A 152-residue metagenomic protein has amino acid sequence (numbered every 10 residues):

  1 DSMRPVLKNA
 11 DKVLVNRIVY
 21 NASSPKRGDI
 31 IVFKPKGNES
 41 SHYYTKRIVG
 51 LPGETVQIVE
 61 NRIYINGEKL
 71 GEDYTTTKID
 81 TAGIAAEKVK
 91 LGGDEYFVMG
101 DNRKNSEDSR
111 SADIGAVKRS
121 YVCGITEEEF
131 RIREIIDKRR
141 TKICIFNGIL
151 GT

Functional and structural regions predicted by a protein language model:
D1-M3: Aromatic-capped interface at the extracytoplasmic side of an N-terminal signal-anchor transmembrane helix
P5-T152: Soluble "head" domains of membrane/secretory-pathway proteins
